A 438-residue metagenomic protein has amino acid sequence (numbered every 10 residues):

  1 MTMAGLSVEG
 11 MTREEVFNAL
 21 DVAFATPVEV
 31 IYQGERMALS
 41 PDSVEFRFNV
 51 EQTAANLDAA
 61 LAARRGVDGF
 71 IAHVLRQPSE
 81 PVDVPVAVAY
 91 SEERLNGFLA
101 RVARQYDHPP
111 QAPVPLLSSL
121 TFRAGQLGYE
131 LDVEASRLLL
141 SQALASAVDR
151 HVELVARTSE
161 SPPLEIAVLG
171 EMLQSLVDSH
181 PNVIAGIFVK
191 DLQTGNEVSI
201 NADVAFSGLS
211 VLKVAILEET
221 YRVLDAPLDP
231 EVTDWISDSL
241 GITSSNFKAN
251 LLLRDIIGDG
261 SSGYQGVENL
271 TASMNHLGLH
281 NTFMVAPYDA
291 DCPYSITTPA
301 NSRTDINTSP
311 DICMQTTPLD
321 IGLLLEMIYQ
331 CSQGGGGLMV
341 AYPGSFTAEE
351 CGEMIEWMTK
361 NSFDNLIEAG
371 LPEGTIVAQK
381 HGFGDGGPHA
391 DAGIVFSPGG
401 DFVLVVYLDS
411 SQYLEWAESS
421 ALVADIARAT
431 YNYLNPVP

Functional and structural regions predicted by a protein language model:
M1-A205: Surface-exposed, secretory/extracytoplasmic low-complexity segments enriched in Ser/Thr/Asn/Gly/Pro
V16, L95, L140, G195 (+7 more regions): Residue-level preference for non-acidic, small/hydrophobic
D21, A25, A100-D107, S141 (+12 more regions): Sec-exported extracytoplasmic/periplasmic mature domains
V30, P109-V114, D149-A156, A185-K190 (+6 more regions): Surface-exposed patches in mature extracellular/periplasmic domains of secreted proteins
V168, E231-G322, M327-Q330, G334 (+1 more regions): Active-site-adjacent helix/loop patches that line small-molecule binding or acyl-intermediate pockets
K190-L192, L240-S244, L252-I256, G278 (+4 more regions): Active-site-proximal beta-strand/loop segments in catalytic clefts of secreted hydrolases
E197, A205, D225, D229 (+3 more regions): Structured C-terminal helix/loop/strand segments within mature extracytoplasmic catalytic/sensor domains
S199-E218, V223-T243, I321: Short active-site loop at a secondary-structure junction that contains or immediately precedes the catalytic residue(s)
